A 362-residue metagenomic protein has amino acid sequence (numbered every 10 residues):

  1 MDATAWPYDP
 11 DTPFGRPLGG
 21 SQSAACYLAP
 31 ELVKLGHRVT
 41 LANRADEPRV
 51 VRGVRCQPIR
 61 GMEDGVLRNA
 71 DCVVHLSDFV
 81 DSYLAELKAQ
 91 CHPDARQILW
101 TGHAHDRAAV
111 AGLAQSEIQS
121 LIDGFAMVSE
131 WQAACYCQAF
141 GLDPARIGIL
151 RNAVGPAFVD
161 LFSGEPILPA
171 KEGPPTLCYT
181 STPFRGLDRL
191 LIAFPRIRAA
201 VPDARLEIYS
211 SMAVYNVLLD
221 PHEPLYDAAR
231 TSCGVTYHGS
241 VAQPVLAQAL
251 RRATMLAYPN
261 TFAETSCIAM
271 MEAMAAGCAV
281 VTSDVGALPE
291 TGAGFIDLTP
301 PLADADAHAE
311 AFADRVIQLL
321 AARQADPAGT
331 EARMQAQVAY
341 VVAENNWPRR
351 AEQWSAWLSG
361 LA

Functional and structural regions predicted by a protein language model:
G65-R68, A242-A253, A275: Short acidic alpha-helix that forms the nucleotide-activated donor recognition element in Leloir-type transferases
W131, A153: Carbohydrate-associated surface elements
I167-R185, L191-F194, E207: Conserved donor-binding/catalytic core segment of Leloir-type glycosyltransferases
L219-P244: Nucleotide-activated donor-binding/catalytic signature segment of Leloir-type glycosyltransferases, i.e., the conserved
R251-T265, C278: Acidic donor-binding loop of glycosyltransferase active sites
A279-T282, P289: Short hydrophobic beta-strand element within catalytic cores of glycosyltransferases and related nucleotide-activated
P289-A321: Change "using UDP/GDP/dTDP sugars" to "using nucleotide sugars
A303, Q324-S359: A charged, aromatic-enriched C-terminal amphipathic alpha-helix characteristic of glycosyltransferases across folds
